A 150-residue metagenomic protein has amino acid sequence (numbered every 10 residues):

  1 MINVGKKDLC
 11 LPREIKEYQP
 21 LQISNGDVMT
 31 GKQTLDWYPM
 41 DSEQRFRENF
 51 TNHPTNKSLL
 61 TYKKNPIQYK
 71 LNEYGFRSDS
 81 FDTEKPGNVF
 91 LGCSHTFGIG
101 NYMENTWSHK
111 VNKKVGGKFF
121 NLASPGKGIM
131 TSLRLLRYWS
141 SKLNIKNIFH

Functional and structural regions predicted by a protein language model:
M1-V89, K142: N-terminal secretory targeting modules
K70-S140: Serine-esterase "nucleophile elbow" of acetyl-processing enzymes
G87-N88, N147-F149: Structural motif
G117, N144-I148: Loop/turn elements at helix/coil->beta-strand transitions in domains of secreted/extracellular proteins
